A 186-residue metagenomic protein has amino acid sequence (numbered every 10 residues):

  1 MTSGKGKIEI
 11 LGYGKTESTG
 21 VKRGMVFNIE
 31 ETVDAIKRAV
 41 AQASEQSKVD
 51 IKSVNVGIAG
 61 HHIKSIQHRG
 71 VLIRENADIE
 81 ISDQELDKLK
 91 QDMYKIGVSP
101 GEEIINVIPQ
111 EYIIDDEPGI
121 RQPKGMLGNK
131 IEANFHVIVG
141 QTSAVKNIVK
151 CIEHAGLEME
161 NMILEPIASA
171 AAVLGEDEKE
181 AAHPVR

Functional and structural regions predicted by a protein language model:
M1-V185: Nucleotide/phosphate-binding catalytic cleft detector across ATP-hydrolyzing and phosphate-transferring enzymes
